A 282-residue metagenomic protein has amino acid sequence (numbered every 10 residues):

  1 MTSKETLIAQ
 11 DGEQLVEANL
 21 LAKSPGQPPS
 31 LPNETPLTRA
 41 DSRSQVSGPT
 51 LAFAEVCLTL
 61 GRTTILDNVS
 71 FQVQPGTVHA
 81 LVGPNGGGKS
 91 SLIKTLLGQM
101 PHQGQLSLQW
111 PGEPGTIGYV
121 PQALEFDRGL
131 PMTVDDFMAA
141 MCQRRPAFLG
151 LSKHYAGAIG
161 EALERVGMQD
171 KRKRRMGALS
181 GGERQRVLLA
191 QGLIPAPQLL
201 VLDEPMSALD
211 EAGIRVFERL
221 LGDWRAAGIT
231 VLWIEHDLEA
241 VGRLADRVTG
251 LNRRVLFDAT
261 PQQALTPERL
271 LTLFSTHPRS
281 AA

Functional and structural regions predicted by a protein language model:
V82-P84: The feature captures the beta-strand-to-loop junction immediately N-terminal to the Walker
K153-K171: Conserved ABC ATPase "signature" region
R175-L179: Conserved ABC ATPase signature
L200-E204: Catalytic Walker B motif of ABC-type/P-loop ATPase nucleotide-binding domains
E235-H236: H-loop/switch region of ABC-family ATPase nucleotide-binding domains
V241-R243: A short, surface-exposed alpha-helical micro-motif characterized by mixed small hydrophobic and charged/polar residues
V248-P261: H-loop (His-switch) and adjacent beta-strand-loop-beta switch element of ABC-type ATPase nucleotide-binding domains
